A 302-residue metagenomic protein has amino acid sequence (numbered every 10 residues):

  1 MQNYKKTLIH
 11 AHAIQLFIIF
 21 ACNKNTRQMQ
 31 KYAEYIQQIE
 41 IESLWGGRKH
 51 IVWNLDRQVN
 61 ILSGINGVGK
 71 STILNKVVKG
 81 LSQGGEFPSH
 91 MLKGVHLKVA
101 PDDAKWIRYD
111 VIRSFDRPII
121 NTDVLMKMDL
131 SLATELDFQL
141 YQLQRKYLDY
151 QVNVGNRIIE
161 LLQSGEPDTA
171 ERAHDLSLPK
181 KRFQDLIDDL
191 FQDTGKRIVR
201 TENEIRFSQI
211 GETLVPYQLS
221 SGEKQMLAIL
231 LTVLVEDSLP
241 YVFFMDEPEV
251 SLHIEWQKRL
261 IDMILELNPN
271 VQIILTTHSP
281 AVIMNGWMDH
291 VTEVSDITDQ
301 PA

Functional and structural regions predicted by a protein language model:
L8-W45, V52-N54, N75-S221: Phosphate-coordinating catalytic segments in nucleotide- and nucleic-acid-processing enzymes
I14-G84, R200-A302: Switch/communication elements of ASCE P-loop NTPase nucleotide-binding domains
